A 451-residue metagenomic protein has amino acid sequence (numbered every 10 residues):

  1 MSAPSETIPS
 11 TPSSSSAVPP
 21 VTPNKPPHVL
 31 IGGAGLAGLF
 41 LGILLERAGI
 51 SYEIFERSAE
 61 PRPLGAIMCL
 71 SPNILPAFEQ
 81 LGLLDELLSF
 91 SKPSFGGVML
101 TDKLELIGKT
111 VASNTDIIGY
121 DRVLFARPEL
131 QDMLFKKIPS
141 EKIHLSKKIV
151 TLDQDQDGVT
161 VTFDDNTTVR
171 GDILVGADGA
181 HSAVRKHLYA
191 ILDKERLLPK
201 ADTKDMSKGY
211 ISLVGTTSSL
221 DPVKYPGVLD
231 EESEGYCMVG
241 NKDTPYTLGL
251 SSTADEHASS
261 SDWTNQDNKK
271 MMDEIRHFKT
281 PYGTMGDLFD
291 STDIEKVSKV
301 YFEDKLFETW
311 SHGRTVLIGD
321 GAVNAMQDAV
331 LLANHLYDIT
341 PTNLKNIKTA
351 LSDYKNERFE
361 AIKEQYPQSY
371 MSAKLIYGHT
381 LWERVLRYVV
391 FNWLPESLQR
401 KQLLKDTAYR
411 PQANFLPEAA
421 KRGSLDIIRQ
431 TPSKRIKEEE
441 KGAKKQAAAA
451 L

Functional and structural regions predicted by a protein language model:
S2-P27, K103-L104, N334-L451: C-terminal helical "tail/cap" subdomain of flavin- and related membrane-associated enzymes
H28, S51: Residues at the starts of beta-strands that form the adenosine-phosphate
A34-G49, F55-S58, V175-G176, L213 (+1 more regions): Conserved mid-domain beta->alpha element of the FAD-binding
L41, L64, K109, Q154 (+1 more regions): Short glycine-/acidic-enriched loop or helix-start segments at secondary-structure transitions that form or flank
E56-A59, T110-I118, D255-E256, S369: Short glycine/proline- and charge-enriched loop/turn segments that cap or connect secondary-structure elements
L64-K137: Active-site-adjacent segment of FAD-dependent monooxygenases/related oxidoreductases
D121, D132-F302, L306-F307, S311: Conserved FAD-binding catalytic core of PHBH/FMO-like flavoproteins
